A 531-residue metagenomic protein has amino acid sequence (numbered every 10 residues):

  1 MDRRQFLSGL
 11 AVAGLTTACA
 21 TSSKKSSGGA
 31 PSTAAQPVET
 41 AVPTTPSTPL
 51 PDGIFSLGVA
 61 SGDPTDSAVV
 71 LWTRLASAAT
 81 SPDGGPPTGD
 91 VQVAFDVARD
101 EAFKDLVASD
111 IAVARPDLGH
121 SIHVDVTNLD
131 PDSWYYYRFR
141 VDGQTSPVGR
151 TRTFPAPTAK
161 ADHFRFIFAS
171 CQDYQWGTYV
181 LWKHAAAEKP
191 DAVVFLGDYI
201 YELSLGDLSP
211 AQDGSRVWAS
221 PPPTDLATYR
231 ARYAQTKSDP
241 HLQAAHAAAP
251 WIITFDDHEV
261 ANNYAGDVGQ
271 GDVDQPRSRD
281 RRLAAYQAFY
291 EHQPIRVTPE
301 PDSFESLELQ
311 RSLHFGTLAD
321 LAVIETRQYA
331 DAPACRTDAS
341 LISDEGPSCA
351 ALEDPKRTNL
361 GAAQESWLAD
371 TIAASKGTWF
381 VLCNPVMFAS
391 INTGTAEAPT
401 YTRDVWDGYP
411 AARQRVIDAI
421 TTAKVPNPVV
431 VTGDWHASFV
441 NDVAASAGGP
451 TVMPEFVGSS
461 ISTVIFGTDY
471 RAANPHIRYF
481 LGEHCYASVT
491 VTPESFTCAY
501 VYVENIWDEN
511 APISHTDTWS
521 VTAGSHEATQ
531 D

Functional and structural regions predicted by a protein language model:
D2-S22: N-terminal export signals
S8, L15, E39-D531: Metal-dependent phosphoester/phosphodiester hydrolase catalytic core
A20-A41: Short, low-complexity, disordered segments immediately C-terminal to signal peptides in bacterial exported proteins
